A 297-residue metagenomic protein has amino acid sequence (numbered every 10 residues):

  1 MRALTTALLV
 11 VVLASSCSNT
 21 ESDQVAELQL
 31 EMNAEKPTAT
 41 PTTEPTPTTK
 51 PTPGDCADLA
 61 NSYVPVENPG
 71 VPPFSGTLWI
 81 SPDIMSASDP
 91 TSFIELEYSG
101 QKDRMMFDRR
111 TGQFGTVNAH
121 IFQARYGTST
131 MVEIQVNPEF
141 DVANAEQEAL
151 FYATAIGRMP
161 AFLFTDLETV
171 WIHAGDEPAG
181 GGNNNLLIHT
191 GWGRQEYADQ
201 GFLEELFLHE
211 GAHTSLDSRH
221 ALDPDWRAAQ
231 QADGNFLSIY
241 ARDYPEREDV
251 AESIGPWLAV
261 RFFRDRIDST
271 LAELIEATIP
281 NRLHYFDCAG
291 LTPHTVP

Functional and structural regions predicted by a protein language model:
M1-T5: Bacterial N-terminal signal peptides that target proteins for export
T6-S15: Bacterial N-terminal signal peptides
S15-T52: Bacterial Sec-dependent N-terminal signal peptides
G54, L59, T77-I188: Auxiliary, metal-adjacent structural segments of Zn-dependent hydrolase domains
G175-N183, T214-A229: A structural motif
H189-F207: Short pre-active-site segment immediately N-terminal to the catalytic Zn-binding motif
E204-H220, A251: Active-site recognition of the HExxH zinc-binding catalytic motif
A228-P297: Metalloprotease/metallohydrolase-associated module, dominated by Zn2+-dependent proteases
